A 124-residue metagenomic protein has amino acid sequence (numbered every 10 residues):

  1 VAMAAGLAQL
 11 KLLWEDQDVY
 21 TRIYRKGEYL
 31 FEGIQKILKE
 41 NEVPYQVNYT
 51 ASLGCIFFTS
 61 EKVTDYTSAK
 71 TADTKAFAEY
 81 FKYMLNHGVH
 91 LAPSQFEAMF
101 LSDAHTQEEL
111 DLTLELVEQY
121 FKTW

Functional and structural regions predicted by a protein language model:
V1-T21, S60-T64, A104-Q107: Amphipathic alpha-helix from the class-I
A8, D18-Y29, G33, E79 (+2 more regions): A non-catalytic, amphipathic alpha-helix used as a structural packing/dimerization or gating element in enzyme scaffolds
W14-E15, Y83-W124: PLP-dependent enzyme catalytic core of the Aspartate aminotransferase-like
Y20, A51-F58, A98-D103: A short beta-alpha structural unit
Y20, N41-Q46, S94-F96: Flexible, glycine/charged-enriched surface loops at secondary-structure junctions
Y20, Y24, K70-T74, D103: Hydrophobic alpha-helical scaffolding
E28-E32, N41-Y80: Conserved PLP-binding catalytic core of the aspartate aminotransferase-like
G33-L38, T123-W124: Short arginine-rich
